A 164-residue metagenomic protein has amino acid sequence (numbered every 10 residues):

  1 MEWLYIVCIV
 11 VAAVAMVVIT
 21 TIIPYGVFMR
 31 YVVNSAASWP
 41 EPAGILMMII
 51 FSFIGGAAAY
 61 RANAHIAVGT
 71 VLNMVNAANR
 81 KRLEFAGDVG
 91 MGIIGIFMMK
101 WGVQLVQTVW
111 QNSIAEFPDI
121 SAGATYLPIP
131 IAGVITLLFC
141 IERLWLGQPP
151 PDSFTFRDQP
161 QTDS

Functional and structural regions predicted by a protein language model:
M1-S164: Alpha-helical transmembrane segments and membrane-interface helix-loop junctions in multi-pass membrane proteins
